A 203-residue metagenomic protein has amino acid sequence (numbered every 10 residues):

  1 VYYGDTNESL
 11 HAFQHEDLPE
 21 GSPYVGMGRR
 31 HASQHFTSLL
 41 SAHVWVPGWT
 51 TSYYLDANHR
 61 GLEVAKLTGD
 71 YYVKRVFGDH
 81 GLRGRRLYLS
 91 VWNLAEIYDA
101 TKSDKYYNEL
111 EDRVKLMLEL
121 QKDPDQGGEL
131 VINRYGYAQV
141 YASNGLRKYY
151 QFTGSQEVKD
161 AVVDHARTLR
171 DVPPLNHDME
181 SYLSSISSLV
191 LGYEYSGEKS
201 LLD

Functional and structural regions predicted by a protein language model:
V1-D203: Catalytic cores of extracellular degradative/oxidative enzymes
